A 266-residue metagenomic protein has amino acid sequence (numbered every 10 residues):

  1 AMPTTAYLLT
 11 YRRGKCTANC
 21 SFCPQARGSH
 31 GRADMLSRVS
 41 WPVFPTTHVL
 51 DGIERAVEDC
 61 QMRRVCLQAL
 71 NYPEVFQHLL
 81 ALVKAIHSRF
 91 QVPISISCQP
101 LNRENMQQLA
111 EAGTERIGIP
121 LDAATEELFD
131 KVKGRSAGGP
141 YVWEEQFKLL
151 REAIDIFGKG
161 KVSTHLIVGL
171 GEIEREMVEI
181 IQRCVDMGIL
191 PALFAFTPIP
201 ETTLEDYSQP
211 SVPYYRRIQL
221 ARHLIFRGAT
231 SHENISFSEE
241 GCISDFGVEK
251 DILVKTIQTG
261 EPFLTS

Functional and structural regions predicted by a protein language model:
A1, F44-D51, N102-N105, E126 (+4 more regions): General structural signal for secondary-structure boundaries
A1-A6, I156, V178-S266: Auxiliary Fe-S-binding modules of radical SAM enzymes
T10-T17, S21-K131, R135-K159, T164: Conserved Radical SAM active-site core
N102-G113, V168-D186: Catalytic cores of alpha/beta
T125, G169-I173, T197-E201: Short, catalytically relevant binding-site loops at active-site mouths
A137-E144, V168-R175, S208-P213: A short glycine-/small-residue-rich loop at the edge of a beta-strand within enzyme catalytic domains
H165-V168, E240: Extended hydrophobic secondary-structure segments that form protein cores and membrane-embedded regions
